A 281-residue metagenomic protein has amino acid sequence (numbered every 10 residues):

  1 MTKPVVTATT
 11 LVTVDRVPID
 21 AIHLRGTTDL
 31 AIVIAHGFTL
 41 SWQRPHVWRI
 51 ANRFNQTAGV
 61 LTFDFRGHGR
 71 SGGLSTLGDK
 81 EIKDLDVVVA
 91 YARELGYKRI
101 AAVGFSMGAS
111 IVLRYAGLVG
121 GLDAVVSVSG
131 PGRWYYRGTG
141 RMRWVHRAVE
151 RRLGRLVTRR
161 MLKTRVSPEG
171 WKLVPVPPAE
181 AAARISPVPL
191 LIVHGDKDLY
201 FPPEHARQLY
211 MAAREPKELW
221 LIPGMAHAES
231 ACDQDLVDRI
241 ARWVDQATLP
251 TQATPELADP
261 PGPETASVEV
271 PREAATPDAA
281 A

Functional and structural regions predicted by a protein language model:
M1-G26: N-terminal cap/lid segment of alpha/beta-hydrolase-fold proteins
F38-A51: The serine-hydrolase catalytic nucleophile loop
A51-G72: Conserved alpha/beta-hydrolase
T76-L95: Alpha/beta-hydrolase active-site loop
Y91-H146: Primarily recognizes the serine-hydrolase "nucleophile elbow" in alpha/beta-hydrolase and SGNH/GDSL folds
I185-S186, I192-H194: Short beta-strand/loop motif that positions the catalytic acidic residue of the alpha/beta-hydrolase fold
L199-H205: Conserved alpha/beta-hydrolase "acid-adjacent" motif
M225-D235: Catalytic histidine-centered segment of alpha/beta-hydrolase-like enzymes
